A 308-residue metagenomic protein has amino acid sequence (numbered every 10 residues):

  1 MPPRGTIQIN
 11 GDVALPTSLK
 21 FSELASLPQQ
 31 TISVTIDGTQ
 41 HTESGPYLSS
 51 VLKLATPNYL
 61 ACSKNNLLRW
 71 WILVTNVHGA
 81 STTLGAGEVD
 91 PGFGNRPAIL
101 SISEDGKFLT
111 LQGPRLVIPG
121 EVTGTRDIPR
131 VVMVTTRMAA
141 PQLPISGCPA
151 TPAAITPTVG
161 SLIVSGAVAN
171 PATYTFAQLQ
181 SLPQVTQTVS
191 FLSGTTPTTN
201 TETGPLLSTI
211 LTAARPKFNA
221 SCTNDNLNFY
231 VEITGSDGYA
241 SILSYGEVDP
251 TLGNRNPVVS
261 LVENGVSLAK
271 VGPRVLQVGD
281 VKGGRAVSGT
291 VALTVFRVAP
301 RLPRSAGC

Functional and structural regions predicted by a protein language model:
M1-C308: N-terminal intrinsically disordered, low-complexity segments enriched in P/E/S/T
